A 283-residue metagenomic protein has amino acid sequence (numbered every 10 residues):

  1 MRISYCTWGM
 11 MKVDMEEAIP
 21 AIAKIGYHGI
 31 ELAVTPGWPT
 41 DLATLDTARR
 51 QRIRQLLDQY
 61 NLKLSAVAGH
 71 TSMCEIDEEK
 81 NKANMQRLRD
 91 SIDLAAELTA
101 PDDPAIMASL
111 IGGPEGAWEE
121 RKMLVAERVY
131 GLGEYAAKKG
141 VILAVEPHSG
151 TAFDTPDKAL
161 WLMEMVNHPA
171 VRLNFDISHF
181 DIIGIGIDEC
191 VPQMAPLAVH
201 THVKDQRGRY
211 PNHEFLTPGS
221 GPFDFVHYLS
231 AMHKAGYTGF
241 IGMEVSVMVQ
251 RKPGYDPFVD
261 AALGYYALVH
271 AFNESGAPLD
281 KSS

Functional and structural regions predicted by a protein language model:
M1-S4, M11-H28, D58, N84 (+3 more regions): Histidine-acidic metal/acid-base catalytic patches
R2-Y5, G37-T40, I76-D77, G116-W118 (+3 more regions): A short, structure-level motif marking secondary-structure boundaries and short turns
S4-G9, M107-I111, V129, H202: Short, conserved structural micro-motifs that define repeat-unit consensus positions and nucleotide-binding loops
T7-W8, L42-A43, N81, K122 (+2 more regions): A generic secondary-structure micro-motif detector that highlights 1-2 residue hydrophobic/ambivalent hotspots embedded
G9-M11, V34-P36, T71-M73, L110-E115 (+4 more regions): Active-site-proximal loop/turn and secondary-structure-junction residues that shape catalytic pockets, frequently
E17, Q51, Q55-K63, M73-R172 (+3 more regions): Active-site acidic/histidine proton-transfer and metal-coordination neighborhood in alpha/beta enzyme cores
E31, A66-A68, M107-A108, A144 (+2 more regions): Conserved beta-strand positions in the central sheet of alpha/beta enzyme cores
A33-R54, G113-G116: Glycine-rich, proline-tolerant flexible connector loops at the mouths of alpha/beta enzymes
